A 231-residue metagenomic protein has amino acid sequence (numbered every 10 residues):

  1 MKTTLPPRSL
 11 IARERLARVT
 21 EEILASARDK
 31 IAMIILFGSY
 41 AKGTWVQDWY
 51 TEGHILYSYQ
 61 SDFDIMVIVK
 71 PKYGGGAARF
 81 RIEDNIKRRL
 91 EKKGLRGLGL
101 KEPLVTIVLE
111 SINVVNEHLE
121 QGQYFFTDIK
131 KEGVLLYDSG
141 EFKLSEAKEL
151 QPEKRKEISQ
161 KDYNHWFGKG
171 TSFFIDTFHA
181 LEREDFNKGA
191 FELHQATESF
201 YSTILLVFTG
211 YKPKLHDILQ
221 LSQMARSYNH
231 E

Functional and structural regions predicted by a protein language model:
K2-A27, E52-L119: Metal-dependent nucleotidyltransferase catalytic core
A32-W45: Short gly/ser-rich loop at a beta-strand->alpha-helix junction or flexible surface loop bordering the NTP-binding
G38-Y40, V69, Q195, F200: Generic secondary-structure microfeatures
T44-E52: Charged, often glycine-rich, active-site loop that binds/positions anionic groups
G76-F80, L98-K101, V105-S111, N116-E231: Terminal alpha-helical segments
